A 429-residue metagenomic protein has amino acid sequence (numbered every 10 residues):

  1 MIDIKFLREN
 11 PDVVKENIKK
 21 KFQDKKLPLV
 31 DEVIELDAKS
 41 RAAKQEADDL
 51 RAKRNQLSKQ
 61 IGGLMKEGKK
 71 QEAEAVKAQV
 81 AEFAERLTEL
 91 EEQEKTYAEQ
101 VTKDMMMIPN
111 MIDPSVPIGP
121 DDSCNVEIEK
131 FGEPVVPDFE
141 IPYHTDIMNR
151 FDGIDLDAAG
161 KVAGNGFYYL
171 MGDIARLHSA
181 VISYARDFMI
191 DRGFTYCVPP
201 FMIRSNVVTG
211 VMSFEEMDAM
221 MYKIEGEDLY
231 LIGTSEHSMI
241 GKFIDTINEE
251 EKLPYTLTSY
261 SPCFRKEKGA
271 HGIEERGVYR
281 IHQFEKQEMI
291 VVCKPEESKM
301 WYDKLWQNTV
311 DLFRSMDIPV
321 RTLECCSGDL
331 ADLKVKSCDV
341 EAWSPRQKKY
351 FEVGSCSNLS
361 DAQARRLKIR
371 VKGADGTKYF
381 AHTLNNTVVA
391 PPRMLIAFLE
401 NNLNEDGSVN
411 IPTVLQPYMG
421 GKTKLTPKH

Functional and structural regions predicted by a protein language model:
M1-P134, N149, G153: N-terminal alpha-helical targeting/anchoring segments
L27, K130-H429: TRNA-recognition modules of translation machinery and tRNA-sensing kinases, especially anticodon-binding
